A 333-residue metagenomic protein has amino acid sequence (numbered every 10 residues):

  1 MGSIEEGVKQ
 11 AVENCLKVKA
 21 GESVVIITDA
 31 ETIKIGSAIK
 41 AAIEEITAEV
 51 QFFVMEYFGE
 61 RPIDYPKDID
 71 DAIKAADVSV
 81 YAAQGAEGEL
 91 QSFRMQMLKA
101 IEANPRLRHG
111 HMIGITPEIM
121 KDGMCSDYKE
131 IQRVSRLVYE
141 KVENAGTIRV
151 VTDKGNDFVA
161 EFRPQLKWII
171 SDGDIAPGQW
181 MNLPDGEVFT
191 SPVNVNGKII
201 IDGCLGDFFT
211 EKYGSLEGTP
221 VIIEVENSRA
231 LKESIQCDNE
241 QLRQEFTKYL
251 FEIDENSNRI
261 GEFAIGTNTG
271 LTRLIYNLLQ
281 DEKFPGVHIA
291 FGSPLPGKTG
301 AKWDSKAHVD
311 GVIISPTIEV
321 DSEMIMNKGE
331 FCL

Functional and structural regions predicted by a protein language model:
M1-G218, E226, T317-L333: Active-site bordering "gate/hinge" segments that shape substrate access to catalytic or cofactor-binding pockets
G85-A86, N268-T269, S293-L295: Acidic, glycine-rich active-site loops and adjacent beta-strand->loop/helix elements that engage anionic groups
K167, G206-F208, G270-T272, P296-G297: Short, acidic Gly/Pro/Ser/Thr-rich loop/turn segments
L216-E217, K232-F291: Dual-mode signal for accessory low-complexity, basic/Gly-rich regions
E217-T219, G311-V312: Short, small/polar residue-rich loop motifs at catalytic or cofactor-binding pockets
S228-A230: Short, well-structured hydrophobic secondary-structure segments
Y276-M326, C332: Internal helix-turn-beta structural module
